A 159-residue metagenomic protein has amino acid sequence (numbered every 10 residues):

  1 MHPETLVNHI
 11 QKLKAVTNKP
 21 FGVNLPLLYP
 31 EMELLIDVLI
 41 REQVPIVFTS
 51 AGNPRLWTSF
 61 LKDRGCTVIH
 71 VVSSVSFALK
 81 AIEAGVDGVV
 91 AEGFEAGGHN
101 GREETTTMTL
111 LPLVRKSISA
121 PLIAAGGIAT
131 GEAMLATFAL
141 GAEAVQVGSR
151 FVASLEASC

Functional and structural regions predicted by a protein language model:
M1-P3, V90-E104, I128-C159: Glycine-rich phosphate-binding active-site loops on the catalytic face of alpha/beta enzymes
M1-S117: Active-site entrance/lid segments in N-terminal catalytic domains of soluble metabolic enzymes
F48, V68-I69, A125-I128, S154: Short N-terminal micro-motifs specific to bacterial/archaeal maturation and metal-cluster initiation sites
A78-A81, A124, A142: Small-residue (primarily alanine) positions within well-ordered alpha-helices, especially packing/interaction faces
T107-A136: Loop-centered beta-sheet repeat module
